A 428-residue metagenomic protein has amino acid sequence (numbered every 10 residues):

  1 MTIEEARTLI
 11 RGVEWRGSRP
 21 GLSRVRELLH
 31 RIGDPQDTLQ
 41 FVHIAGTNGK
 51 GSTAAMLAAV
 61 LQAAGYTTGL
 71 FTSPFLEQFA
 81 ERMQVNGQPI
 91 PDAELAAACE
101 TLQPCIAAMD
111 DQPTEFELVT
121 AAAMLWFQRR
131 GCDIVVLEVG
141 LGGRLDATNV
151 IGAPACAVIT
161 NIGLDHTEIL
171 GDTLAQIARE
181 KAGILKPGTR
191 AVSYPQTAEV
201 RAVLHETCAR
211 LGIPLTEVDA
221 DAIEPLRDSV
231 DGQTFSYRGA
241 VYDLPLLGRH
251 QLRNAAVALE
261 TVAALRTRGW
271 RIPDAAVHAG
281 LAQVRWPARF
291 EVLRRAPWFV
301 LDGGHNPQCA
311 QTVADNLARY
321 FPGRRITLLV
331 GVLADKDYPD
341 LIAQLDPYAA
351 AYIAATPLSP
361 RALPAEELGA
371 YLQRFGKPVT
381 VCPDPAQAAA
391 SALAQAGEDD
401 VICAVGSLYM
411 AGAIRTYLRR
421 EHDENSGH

Functional and structural regions predicted by a protein language model:
M1-N48, S52-T67, L76-Q78, R190-S193 (+2 more regions): N-terminal leader/targeting and accessory segments in enzymes
S18, L22, R26-D37, A63-G152 (+2 more regions): ATP-dependent carboxylate-amine ligase catalytic core
T38, I134-L137, L145-V158, I162-G163 (+2 more regions): Nucleotide phosphate-binding/pyrophosphate-handling subdomain across enzymes that bind or process nucleotide phosphates
D111, L118, G131-E138, P154-R238 (+1 more regions): Acidic, Mg2+-coordinating active-site environments of NTP-dependent enzymes
G131-D133, G323, G397-D399: Short, high-confidence coil segments that cap the C-terminus of an alpha-helix and link into the following beta-strand
Y194-P195, T207-S229, P245-R249, V277-Q283 (+5 more regions): Beta-strand->loop->alpha-helix junctions that form or flank phosphate-binding loops in nucleotide-handling enzymes
Y194-T216, V230-D231, W298-F299, P307 (+1 more regions): C-terminal helical cap/extension that packs against the catalytic core of soluble nucleotide-cofactor enzymes
S407: Active-site-proximal loop/hinge segments that shape catalytic or ion-binding/gating pockets
